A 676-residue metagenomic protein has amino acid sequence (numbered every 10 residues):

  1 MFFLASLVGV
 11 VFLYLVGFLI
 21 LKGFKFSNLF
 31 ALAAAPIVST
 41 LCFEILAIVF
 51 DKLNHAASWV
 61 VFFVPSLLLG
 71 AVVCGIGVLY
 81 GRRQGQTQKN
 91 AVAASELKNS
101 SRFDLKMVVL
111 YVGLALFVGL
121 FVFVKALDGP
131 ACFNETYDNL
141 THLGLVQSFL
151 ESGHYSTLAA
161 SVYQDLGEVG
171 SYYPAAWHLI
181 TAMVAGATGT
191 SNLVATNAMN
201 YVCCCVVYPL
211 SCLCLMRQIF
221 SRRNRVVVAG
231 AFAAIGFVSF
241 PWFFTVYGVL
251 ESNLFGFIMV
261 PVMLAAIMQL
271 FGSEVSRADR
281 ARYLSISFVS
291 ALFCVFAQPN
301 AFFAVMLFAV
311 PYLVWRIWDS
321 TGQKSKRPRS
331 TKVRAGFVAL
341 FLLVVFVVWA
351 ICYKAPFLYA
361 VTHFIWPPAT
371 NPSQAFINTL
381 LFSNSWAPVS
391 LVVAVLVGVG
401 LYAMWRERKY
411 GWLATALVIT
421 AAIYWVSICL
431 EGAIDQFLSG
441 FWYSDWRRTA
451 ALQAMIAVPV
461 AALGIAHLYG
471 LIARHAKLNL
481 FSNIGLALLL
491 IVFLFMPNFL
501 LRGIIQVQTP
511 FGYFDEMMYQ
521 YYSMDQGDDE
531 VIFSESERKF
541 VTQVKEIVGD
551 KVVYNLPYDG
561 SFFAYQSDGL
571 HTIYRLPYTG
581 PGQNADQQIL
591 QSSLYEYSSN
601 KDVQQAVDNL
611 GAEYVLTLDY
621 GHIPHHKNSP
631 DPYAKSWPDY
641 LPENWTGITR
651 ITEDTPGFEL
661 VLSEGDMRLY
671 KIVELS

Functional and structural regions predicted by a protein language model:
M1-D104, V108: Membrane-embedded, hydrophobic transmembrane alpha-helices
L4, L53-V61, G129-Y137, G189 (+4 more regions): Membrane-helix boundary/interfacial segments in multi-pass membrane proteins
V8, Y14, I491-S676: Extracytoplasmic
C42-L46, L120-L127, S152, V227-V246 (+4 more regions): Membrane-interface helix-loop junctions at the exits of transmembrane helices
M107, A115-I258, Y519-V531: Active-site lumenal/periplasmic loops and adjacent helix-entry segments of GT-C-fold, multi-pass membrane
V260-Y283: Membrane-interface transmembrane helices that cradle and orient dolichyl/undecaprenyl
R280-P299: Membrane-interface alpha helices of multi-pass inner-membrane proteins
L313-V314, S390-A414: Hydrophobic, aromatic-rich transmembrane alpha-helices and their immediate juxtamembrane boundary segments
